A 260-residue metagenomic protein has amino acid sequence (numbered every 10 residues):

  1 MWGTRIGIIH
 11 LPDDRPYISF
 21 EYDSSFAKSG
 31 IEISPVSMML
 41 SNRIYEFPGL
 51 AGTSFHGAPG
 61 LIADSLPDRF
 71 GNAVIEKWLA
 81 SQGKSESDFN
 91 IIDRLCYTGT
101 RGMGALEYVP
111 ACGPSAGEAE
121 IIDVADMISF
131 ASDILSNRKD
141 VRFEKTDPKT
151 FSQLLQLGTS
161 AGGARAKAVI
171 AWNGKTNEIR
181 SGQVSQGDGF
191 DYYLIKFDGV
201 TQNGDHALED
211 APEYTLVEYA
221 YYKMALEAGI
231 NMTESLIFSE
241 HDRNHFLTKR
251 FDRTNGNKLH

Functional and structural regions predicted by a protein language model:
M1-H260: Phosphate/dinucleotide-binding and metal-coordinating scaffold of catalytic cores in nucleotide-dependent enzymes
